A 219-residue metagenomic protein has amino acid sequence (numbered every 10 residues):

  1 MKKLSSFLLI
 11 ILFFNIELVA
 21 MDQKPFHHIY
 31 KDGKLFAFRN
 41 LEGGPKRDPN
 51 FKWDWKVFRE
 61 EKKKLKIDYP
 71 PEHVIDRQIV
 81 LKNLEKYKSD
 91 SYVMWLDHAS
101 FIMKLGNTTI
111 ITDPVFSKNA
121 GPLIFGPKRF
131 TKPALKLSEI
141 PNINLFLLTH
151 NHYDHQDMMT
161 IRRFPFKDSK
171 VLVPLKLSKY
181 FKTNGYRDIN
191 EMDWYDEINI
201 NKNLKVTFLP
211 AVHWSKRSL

Functional and structural regions predicted by a protein language model:
L4-F14: Sec-dependent N-terminal signal peptides
L18-G126, T131-E139: Metallo-beta-lactamase
D48, F125-V173, D188: Active-site metal-binding motif and surrounding structural segment of the metallo-beta-lactamase
I67-D90, V173-L219: Metallo-beta-lactamase
D97-A99, H152-D154, H213: Short beta->alpha connector loops
P114-F116, N151, A211-V212: Active-site metal-binding loops of divalent metal-dependent hydrolases
G121-P122, D157-M159, K182-T183, S218: Short glycine-/acidic-enriched loop or helix-start segments at secondary-structure transitions that form or flank
